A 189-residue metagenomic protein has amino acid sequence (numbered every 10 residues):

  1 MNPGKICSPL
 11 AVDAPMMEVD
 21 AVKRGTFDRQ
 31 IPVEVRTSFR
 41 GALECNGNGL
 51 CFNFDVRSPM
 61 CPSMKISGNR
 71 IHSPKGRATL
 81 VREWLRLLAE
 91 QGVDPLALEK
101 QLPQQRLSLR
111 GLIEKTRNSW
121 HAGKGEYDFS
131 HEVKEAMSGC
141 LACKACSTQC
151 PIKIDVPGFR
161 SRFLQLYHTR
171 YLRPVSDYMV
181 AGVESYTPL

Functional and structural regions predicted by a protein language model:
M1-I6, E44-L80, A145-L164: Iron-sulfur cluster-binding cysteine motifs and their immediate structural context in ferredoxin-like electron-transfer
M1-R40: Polar, glycine-rich mid-to-C-terminal structural blocks that act as macromolecule-binding/assembly scaffolds
N2-I6, F54-M60, G92-Q101, F129 (+2 more regions): Short coil/turn segments at secondary-structure boundaries
G25-G47, P95-Q104, K115-A142: Ferredoxin-like iron-sulfur electron-transfer modules
D28-P32, C51-S58, S63, L107-N118: Short charge-dense sequence patches
K65-D94, S161-V180: Short microdomains enriched in Cys/His and/or Lys/Arg
G76-A78, E83-Y127, C146, D155: N-terminal leader/propeptide and maturation segments of large enzyme subunits in energy/redox metabolism and hydrolases
R110-L189: Iron-sulfur-cluster electron-transfer modules
